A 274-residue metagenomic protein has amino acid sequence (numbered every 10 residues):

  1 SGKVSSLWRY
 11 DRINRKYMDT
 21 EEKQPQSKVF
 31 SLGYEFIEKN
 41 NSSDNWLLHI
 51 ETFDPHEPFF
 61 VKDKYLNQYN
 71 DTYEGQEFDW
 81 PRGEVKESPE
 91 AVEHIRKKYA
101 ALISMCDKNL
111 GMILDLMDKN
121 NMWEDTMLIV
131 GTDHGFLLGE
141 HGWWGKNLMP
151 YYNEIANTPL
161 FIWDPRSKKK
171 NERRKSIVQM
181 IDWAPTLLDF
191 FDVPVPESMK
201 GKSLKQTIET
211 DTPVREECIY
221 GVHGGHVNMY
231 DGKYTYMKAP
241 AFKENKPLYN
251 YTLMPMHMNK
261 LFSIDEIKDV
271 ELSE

Functional and structural regions predicted by a protein language model:
S1, D44-N45, D54-V61, F136-E140 (+6 more regions): Short catalytic/ligand-binding loop motif for oxyanion handling, primarily in non-cytosolic enzymes, centered on
S1-L32, F60-D63, G221-V222: Catalytic-site neighborhoods of secreted/periplasmic enzymes that process anionic sulfate/phosphate groups
K23, S27, E93-M105, N147-T158 (+2 more regions): A short beta-strand-to-alpha-helix junction
Q24-N40, D79-L128, F190: A long, amphipathic alpha-helix that forms part of the scaffold/cap immediately adjacent to metal-dependent active
P25-E74, N120-M127, K233-Y236: Active-site regions of oxyanion-processing enzymes, predominantly non-cytosolic
F30, E124-T126, N171-D231: Polar, surface-exposed loop/tail segments that function as active-site lids or cofactor/substrate-recognition elements
F60-K64, Q68-N70, L116-K170, Q179: Histidine-centered active-site microenvironments of extracellular/periplasmic hydrolases and transferases
Y152-N153, H223-E274: C-terminal, low-complexity/hydrophilic appendages and adjacent surface loops of extracellular/periplasmic anionic
